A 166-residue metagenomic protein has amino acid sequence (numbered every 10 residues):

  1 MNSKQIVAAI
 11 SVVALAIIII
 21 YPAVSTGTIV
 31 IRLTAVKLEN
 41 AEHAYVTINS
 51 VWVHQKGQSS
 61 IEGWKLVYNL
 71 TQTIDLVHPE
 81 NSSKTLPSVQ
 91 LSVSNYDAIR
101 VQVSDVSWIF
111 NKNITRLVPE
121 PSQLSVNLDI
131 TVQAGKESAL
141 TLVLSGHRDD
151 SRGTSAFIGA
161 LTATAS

Functional and structural regions predicted by a protein language model:
N2-S166: A short, solvent-exposed, low-complexity linear motif enriched for acidic/polar residues with Pro/Gly/Ser/Thr
